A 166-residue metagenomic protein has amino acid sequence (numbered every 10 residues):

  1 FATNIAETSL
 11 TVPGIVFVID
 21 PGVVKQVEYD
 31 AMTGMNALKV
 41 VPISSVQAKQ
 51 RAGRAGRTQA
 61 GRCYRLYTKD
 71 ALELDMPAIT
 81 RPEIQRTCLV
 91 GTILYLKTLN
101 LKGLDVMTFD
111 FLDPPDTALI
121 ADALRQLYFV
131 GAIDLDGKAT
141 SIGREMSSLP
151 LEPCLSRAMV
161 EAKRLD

Functional and structural regions predicted by a protein language model:
F1-A158, L165: P-loop NTPase motor module signature
